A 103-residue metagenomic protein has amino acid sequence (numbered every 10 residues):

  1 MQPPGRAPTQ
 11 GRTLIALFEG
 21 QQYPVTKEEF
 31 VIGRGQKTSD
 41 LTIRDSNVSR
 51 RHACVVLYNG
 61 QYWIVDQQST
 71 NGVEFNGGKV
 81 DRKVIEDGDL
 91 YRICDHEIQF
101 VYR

Functional and structural regions predicted by a protein language model:
M1-S46, V56, H96-Y102: Intrinsically disordered, low-complexity acidic Ser/Thr-rich regulatory segments
F18, Y58, T70, F75: Short, ordered coil/turn segments that flank beta-strands lining enzyme active or ligand-binding pockets
Q68, E74-R103: C-terminal boundary/linker segments immediately following FHA domains
